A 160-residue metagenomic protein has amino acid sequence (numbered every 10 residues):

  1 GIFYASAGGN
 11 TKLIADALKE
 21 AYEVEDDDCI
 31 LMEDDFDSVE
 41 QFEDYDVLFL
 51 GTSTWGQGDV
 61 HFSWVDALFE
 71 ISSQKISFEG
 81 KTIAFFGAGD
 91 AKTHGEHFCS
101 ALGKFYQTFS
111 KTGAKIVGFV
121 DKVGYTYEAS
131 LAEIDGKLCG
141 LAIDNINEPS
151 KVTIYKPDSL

Functional and structural regions predicted by a protein language model:
G1-I2: Extreme N-terminal starter segment of soluble prokaryotic enzymes
A5-G9: Short polar catalytic/cofactor-binding loops
N10-L13, A21-E25, I30-M32, D44-L160: FMN-binding flavodoxin-like domain, especially the glycine-rich phosphate-binding loop
M32-S38: Short acidic loop-to-helix transition motifs that present clustered carboxylates
